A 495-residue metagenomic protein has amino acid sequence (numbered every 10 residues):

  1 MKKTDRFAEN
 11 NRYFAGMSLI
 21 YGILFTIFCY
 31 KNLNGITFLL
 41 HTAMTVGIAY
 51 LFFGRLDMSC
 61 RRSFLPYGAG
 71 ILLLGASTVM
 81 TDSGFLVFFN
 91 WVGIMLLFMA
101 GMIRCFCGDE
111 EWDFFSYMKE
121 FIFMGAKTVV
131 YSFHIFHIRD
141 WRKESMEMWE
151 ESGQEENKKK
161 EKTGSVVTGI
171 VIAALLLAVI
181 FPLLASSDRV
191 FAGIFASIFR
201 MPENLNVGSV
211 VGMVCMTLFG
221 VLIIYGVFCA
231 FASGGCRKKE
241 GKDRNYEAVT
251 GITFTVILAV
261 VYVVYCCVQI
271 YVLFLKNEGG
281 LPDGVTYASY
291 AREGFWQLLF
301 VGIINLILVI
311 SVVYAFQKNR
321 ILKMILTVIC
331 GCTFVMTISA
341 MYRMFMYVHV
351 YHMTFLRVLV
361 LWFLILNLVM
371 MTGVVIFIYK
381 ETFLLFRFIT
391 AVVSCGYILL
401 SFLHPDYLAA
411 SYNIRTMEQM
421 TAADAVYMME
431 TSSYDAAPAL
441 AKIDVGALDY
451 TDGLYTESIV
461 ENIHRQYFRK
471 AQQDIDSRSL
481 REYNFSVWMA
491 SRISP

Functional and structural regions predicted by a protein language model:
M1-R12, G54-S63, I135-G164, G193-I194 (+5 more regions): Juxtamembrane membrane-water interface segments of multi-pass membrane proteins, especially cytoplasmic-side
I27-C29, G75-D82, L275, A340-V350: Juxtamembrane "helix-exit" motif on the non-cytosolic side of transmembrane helices
I27-L33, L40-G193, M216-S233: Transmembrane-helix bundle segments that line or gate the permeation/cavity pathway in multi-pass membrane proteins
F88-G101, V207-G235, G251, L258-V263 (+4 more regions): Terminal, non-globular segments
F199-M216, D283-I303, M353-F363: Short aromatic-rich membrane-water interface segments that cap or initiate transmembrane helices in multi-pass membrane
F383-D406: Internal/C-terminal transmembrane anchor helices
I398-A423: Hydrophobic alpha-helical transmembrane segments in integral membrane proteins
M429-P495: Extracytosolic and intramembrane catalytic regions of membrane-associated proteins in envelope/secretory systems
